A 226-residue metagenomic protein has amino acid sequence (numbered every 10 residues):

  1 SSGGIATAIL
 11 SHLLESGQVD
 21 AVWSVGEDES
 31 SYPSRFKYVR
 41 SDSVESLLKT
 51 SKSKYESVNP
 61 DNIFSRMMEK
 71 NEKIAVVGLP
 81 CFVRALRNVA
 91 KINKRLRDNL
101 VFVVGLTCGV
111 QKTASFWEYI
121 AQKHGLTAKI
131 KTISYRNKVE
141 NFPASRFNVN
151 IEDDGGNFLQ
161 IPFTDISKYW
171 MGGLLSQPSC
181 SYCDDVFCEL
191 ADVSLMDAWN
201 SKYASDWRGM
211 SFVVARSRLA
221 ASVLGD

Functional and structural regions predicted by a protein language model:
S1-D226: Iron-sulfur-associated redox domains of electron-transfer enzymes in respiratory and anaerobic energy metabolism
